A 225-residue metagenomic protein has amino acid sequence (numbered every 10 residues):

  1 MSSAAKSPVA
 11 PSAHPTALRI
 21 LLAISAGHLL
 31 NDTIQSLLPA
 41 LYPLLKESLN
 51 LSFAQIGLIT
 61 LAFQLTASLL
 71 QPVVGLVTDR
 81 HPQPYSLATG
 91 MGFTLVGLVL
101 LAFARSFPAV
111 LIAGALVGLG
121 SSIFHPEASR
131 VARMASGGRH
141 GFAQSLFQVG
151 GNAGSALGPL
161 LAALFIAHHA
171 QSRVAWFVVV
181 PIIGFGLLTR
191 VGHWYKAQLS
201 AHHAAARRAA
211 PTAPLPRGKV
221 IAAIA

Functional and structural regions predicted by a protein language model:
A13-I24, A213-A225: Juxtamembrane cytosolic amphipathic helices that cap and anchor the N-termini of specific transmembrane helices
A23-P43, L51-F53, V74: Extracytoplasmic
S36, Q64-P72, S155-A156: Residue-level signature of mid-helix packing/kink "hotspots" within the transmembrane helices of 12-pass Major
L69-P108: Conserved MFS/SLC helix-loop-helix module at the cytosolic interface between two early adjacent transmembrane helices
A113-G150: Cytoplasmic helix-loop-helix junction between adjacent transmembrane helices in 12-TM secondary transporters
F147-W194: Helix-loop-helix hairpin linking two adjacent transmembrane segments in secondary transporters
F177, R190-P214: Flexible cytoplasmic inter-helical loops of multi-pass small-molecule transporters
